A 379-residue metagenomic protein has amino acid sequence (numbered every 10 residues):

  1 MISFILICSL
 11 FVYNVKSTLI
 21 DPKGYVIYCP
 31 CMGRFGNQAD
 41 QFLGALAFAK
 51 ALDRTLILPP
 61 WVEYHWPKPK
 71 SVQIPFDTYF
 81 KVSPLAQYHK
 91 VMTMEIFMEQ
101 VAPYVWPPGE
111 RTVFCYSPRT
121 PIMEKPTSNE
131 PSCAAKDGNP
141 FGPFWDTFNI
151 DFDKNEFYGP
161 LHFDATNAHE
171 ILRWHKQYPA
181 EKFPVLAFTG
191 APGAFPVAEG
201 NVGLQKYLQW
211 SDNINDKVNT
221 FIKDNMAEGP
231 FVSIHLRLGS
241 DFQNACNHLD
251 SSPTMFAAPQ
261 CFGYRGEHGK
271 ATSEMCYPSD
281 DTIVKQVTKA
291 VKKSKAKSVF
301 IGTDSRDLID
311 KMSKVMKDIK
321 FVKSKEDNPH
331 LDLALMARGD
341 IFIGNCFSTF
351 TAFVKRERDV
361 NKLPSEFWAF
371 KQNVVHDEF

Functional and structural regions predicted by a protein language model:
M1-S17: Cleavable N-terminal signal peptides of Sec/SRP-targeted secreted and luminal proteins
I20-H268, S273, K293: Secretory-pathway glycan-assembly enzymes, especially type II membrane glycosyltransferases that use nucleotide-sugar
C29-P30, L58-P60, H235-L236, I301-D304 (+2 more regions): Short His-Asn-centered micro-motif
N37, L308-D310, T351: Short, well-ordered alpha-helical microsegments
L43, E63, P329-N373: A donor-sugar binding/catalytic signature common to diverse glycosyltransferases and related nucleotide-sugar
A45, A49, L56, I234 (+3 more regions): Structural signal for hydrophobic/aromatic residues that build the beta-strand cores of folded beta-sheet domains
P60-W66, S305-R306, Q372-V375: Short beta-alpha junction loops
L236-G239, A258-S324: Catalytic donor nucleotide-activated moiety binding site of glycosyltransferases and closely related
